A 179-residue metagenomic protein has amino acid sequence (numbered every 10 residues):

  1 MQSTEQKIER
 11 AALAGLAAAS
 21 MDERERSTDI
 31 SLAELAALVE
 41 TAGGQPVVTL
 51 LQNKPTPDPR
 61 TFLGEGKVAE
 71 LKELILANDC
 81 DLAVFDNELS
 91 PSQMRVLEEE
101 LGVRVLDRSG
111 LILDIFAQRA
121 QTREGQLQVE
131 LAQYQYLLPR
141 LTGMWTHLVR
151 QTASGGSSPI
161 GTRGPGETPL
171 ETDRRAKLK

Functional and structural regions predicted by a protein language model:
M1-L113: N-terminal accessory targeting/assembly segments
L111-K179: Extended, highly charged alpha-helical segments
